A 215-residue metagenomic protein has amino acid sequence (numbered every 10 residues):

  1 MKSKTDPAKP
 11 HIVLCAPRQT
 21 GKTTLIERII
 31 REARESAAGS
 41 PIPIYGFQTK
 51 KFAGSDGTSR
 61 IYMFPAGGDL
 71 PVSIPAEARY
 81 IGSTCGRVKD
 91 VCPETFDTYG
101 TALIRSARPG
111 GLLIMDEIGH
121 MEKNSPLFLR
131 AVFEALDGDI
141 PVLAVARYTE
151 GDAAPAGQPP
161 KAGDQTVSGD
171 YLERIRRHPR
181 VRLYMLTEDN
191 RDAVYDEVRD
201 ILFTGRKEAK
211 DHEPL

Functional and structural regions predicted by a protein language model:
K2-K9: Phosphate-binding P-loop
L14: Hydrophobic anchor at the beta1->P-loop junction of P-loop NTPases
R18: The conserved Walker
K22: Conserved lysine of the Walker
L25: Hydrophobic positions on the alpha1 helix immediately C-terminal to the Walker A/P-loop
I30-S83: N-terminal phosphate/diphosphate-binding loop that engages ATP/GTP or pyrophosphate donors across diverse enzyme folds
I81-R130: Phosphate-binding/switch loop-helix module in NTP-utilizing enzymes
R105, G119-L215: Replace "adjacent to P-loop NTPase cores in ATP/GTP-dependent enzymes" with "adjacent to NTP-binding cores
